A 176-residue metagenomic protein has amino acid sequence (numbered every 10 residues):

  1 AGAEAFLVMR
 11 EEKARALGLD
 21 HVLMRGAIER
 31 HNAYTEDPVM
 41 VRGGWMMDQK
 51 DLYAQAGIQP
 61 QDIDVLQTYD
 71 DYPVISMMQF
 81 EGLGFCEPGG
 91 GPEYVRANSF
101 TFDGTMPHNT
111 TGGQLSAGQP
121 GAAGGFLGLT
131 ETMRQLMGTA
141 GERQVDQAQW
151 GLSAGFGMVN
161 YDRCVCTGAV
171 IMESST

Functional and structural regions predicted by a protein language model:
A1-M47, D51, S99-T111, L115 (+4 more regions): Condensing-enzyme catalytic core mediating Claisen C-C bond formation in acyl metabolism
K13-A14, Q55-A56, G82-C86, T132-E142: Change "in soluble alpha/beta enzymes" to "in soluble alpha/beta proteins
R30-H31, W45, Q59, D70-V74 (+1 more regions): Short, catalytically relevant binding-site loops at active-site mouths
H31-E36, Y72-M78, G121-M137: Acyl-CoA/ACP chain-elongation machinery
E36-M40, D70-E93, P120, V159-G168: Short glycine/threonine-rich loop-to-helix capping motif typified by GTGT followed within a few residues by an Asp-Pro
D48-D62, A140: Phosphate/pyrophosphate-binding loops at sites that engage ATP/ADP/AMP, CoA/4′-phosphopantetheine, polyphosphate
D64-T68: Short glycine-rich phosphate-binding loop at a beta-alpha junction
P88-N98, A140-Q147: A glycine-biased, small/acidic residue-tolerant capping/turn segment at secondary-structure junctions
